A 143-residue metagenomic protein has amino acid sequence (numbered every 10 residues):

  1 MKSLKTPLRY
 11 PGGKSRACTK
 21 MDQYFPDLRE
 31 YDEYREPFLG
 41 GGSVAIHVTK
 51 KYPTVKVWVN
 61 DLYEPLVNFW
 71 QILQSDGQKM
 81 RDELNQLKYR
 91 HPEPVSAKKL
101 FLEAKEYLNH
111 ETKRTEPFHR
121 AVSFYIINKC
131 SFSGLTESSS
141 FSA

Functional and structural regions predicted by a protein language model:
M1-L39, S43-V44, K51-Y52: S-adenosyl-L-methionine
K51-A143: Class I S-adenosyl-L-methionine-dependent methyltransferase module
